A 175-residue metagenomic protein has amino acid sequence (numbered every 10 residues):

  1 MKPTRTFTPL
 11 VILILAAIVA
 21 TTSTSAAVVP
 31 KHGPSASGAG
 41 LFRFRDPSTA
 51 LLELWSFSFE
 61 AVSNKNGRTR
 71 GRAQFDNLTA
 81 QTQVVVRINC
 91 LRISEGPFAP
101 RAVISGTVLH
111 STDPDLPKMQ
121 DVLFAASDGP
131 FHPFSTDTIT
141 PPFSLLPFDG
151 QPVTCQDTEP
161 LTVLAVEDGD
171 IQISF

Functional and structural regions predicted by a protein language model:
M1-T6: Positively charged n-region of N-terminal signal peptides that target proteins for export
P9-A20: Bacterial N-terminal signal peptides
T21-S23, V103: Intrinsically disordered, low-complexity segments
T24-V28: Boundary at the C-terminal end of the N-terminal hydrophobic targeting segment
V29-R43: Short N-terminal segments immediately surrounding and downstream of signal-peptide cleavage
F42-G129: Predominantly extracellular/secreted and cell-surface proteins with exposed, flexible low-complexity segments
R101-V103, V108-F175: Extracytosolic secretory-pathway proteins
